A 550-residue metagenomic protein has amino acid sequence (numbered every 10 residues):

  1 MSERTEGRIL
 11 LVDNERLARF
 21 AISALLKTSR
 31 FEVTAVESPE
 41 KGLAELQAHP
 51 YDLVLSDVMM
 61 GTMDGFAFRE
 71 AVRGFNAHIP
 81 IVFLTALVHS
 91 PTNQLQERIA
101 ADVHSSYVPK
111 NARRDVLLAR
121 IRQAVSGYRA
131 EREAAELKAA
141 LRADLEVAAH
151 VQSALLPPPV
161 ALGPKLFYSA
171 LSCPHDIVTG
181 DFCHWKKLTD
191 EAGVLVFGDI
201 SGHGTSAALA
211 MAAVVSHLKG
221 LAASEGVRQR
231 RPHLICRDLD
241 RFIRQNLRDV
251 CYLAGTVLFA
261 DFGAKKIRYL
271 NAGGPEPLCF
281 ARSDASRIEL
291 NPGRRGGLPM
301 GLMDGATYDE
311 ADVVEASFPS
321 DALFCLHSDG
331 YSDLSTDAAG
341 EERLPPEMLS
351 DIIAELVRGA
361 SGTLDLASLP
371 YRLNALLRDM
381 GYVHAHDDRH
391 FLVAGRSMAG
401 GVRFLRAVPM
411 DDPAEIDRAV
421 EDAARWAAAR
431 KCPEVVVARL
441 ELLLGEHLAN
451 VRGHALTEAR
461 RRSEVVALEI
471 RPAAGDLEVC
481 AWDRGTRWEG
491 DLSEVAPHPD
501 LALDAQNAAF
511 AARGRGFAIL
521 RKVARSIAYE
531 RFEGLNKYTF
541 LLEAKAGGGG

Functional and structural regions predicted by a protein language model:
R4-G7, E15-T34: Two-component/phosphorelay signaling modules centered on CheY-like receiver
G7, L17, E37-K41, M63-E70: Acidic catalytic/metal-coordinating carboxylates
D13, D57, T85: Active-site residues of response regulator receiver
A67, V88-P109, D115: Alpha4 helix (beta4-alpha4-beta5 surface) of REC/receiver domains from two-component response regulators
E133-L323, Y382-M410, D417-R418: … and, occasionally, acidic/histidine-rich disordered N-termini of signaling adaptors
T205-R228, R287, F318-G381: Active-site-proximal, acidic helix/loop segment immediately C-terminal to a metal-coordinating Asp/Glu
V435-R461: Conserved ATP-binding N-box helix of the HATPase_c
C480-A511: Glycine-rich/acidic phosphate-handling loop/turn and adjacent ATP-lid/helix of nucleotide-binding kinase/ATPase domains
